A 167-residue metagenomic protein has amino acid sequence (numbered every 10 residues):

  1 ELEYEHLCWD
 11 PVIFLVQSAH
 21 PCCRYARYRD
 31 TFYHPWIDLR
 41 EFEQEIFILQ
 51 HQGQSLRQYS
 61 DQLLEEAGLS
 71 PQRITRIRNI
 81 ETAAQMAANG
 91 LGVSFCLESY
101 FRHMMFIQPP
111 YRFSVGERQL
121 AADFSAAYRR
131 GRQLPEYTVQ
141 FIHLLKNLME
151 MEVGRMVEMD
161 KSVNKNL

Functional and structural regions predicted by a protein language model:
E1, R76-I77, D160: Central regulatory/effector-binding core of bacterial HTH transcription factors
E1-S18, C23-A26, A88-L91, Q108-F113: Short beta-strand-centered segments that line the small-molecule binding cleft or hinge of alpha/beta clamshell
Y4-A19, H34, L39-E43, V115-D123: Short Pro/Gly-enriched coil loops immediately N-terminal to beta-strands
L15, P110-G154: A late-sequence structural motif
C22-Y25, R29-A67, L134-T138, I142 (+2 more regions): Secondary-structure junction motif
S55-R112: Hydrophobic hinge/microswitch elements
V157-L167: Short, highly charged C-terminal tails/helix-capping segments
